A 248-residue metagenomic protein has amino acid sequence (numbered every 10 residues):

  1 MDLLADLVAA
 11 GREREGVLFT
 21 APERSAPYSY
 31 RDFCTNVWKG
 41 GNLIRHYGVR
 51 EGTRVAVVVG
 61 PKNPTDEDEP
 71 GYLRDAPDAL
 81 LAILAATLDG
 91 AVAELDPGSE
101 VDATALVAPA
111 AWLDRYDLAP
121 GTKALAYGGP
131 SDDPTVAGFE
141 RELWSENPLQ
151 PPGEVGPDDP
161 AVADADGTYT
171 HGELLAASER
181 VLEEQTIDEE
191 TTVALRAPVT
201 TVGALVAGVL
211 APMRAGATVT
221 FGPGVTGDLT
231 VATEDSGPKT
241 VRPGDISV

Functional and structural regions predicted by a protein language model:
M1-L18, P151-V155: A short N-terminal helical cap/helix-turn-helix that marks the beginning of AMP-binding/adenylate-forming
A5-V8, C34, G41, I83 (+2 more regions): Short, well-ordered alpha-helical packing segments
G11-E13, G48-E51, G98-T104, T186-E189 (+1 more regions): Flexible, charged surface loops at secondary-structure boundaries
V17-R50, G60-D75, A163-T186: Conserved AMP-binding/adenylate-forming core of the ANL superfamily
S25, N42-G98, E189-L210: Conserved AMP-binding/adenylate-forming
L81-E154, G222-V248: Structural core segment of the AMP-binding/adenylate-forming
S178-T192, V199-V248: Conserved AMP-binding/adenylation subdomain of ANL enzymes
